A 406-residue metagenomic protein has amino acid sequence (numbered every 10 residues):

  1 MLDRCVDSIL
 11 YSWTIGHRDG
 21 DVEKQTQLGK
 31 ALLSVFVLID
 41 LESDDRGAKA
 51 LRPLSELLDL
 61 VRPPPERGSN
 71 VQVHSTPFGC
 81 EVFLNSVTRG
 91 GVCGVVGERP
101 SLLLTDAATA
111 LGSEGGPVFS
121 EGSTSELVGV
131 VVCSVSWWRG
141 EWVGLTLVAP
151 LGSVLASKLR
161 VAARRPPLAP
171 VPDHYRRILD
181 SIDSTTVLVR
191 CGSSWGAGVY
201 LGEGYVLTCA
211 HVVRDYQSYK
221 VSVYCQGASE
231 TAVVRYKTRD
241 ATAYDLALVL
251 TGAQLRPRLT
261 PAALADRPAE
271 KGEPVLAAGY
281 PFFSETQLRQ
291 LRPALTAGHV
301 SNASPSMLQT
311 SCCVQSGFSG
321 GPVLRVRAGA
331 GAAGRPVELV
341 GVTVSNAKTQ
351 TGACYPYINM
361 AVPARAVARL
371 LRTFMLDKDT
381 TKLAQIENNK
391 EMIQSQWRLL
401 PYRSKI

Functional and structural regions predicted by a protein language model:
M1-A50, P64-S69, V95-E98: Eukaryotic complex-assembly/interaction regions
M1-C5, F36-L38, D45, C133 (+4 more regions): Catalytic histidine site
M1-H17, E23-Q27, L127-T186, R256-L259 (+2 more regions): C-terminal cap/linker of serine protease catalytic domains
M1-T26, W195, G202-Y244, S345-Q350: Catalytic-histidine neighborhood of serine endopeptidases, predominantly the chymotrypsin-like S1/PA family
L2-C5, Q25-T26, L54-S113, V131-V143 (+5 more regions): Flexible, gly/ser-rich surface segments that form the specificity/activation loops bordering the active-site cleft
V35-D44, L103-T105, V206-T208, D245-A253 (+1 more regions): A generic structural motif
V71-Q72, V118, V187, V206 (+3 more regions): Generic structural signal for buried aliphatic residues
D106-V131, V199, S311-T343, L400-S404: Catalytic nucleophile loop of clan PA
